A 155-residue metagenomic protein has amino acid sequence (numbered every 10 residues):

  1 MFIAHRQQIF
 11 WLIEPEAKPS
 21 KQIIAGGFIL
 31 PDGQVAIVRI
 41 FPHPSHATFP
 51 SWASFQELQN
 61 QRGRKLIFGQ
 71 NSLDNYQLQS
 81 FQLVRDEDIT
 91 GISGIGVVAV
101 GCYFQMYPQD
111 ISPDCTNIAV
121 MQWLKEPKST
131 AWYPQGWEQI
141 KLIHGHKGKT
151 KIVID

Functional and structural regions predicted by a protein language model:
F2, A53, Y76-L78, G94-V97 (+1 more regions): A structural motif
I3-K18, Q77-T90: A short beta-strand micro-motif
Q7-I9, K21-I24, G33-Q34, L78-S80 (+2 more regions): Short, surface-exposed beta-edge/turn micro-motifs
K18-S20, T90-I92, Y107-C115: Short, solvent-exposed loop/turn segments that connect beta-strands within catalytic domains and beta-strand-rich
S20, I24, P31, I89-V98 (+1 more regions): Catalytic phosphate/metal-binding cores of nucleic-acid and nucleotide-processing enzymes, i.e., regions that mediate
G26-I29, L58, G101-C102: Short, exposed beta-strand/loop patches in secreted or surface proteins that constitute
G33-D74, P108-I154: Acidic, aromatic-enriched beta-alpha/helix-loop junctions
